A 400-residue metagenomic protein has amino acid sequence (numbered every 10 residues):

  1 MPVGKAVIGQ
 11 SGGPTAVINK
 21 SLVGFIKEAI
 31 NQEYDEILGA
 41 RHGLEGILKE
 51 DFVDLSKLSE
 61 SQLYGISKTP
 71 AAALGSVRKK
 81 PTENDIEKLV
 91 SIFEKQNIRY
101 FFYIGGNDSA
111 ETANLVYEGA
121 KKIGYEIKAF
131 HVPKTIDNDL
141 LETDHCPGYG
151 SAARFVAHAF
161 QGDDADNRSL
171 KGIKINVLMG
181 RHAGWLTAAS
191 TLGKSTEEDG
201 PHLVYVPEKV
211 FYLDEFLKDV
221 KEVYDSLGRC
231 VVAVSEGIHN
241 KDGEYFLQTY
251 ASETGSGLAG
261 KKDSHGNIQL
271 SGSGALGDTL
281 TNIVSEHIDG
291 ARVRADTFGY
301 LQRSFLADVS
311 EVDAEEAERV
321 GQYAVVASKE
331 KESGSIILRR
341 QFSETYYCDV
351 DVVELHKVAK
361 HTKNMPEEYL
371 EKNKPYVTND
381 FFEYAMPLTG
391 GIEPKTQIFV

Functional and structural regions predicted by a protein language model:
M1-D51: N-terminal phosphate-binding or glycine-rich loops at protein starts, especially the Walker A/P-loop of NTPases
P2-I8, G46, G65-S76, K134-D144 (+2 more regions): Gly-rich Lys/Arg/Thr-decorated short loops/hinges at beta-loop-alpha junctions or inter-strand turns that position
S11-G13, A40-G46, R78-K79, G106-N107 (+5 more regions): Short, ordered loop/turn segments at secondary-structure junctions
T15-F25, I47-L48, T82-E87, N107-L115 (+5 more regions): Short glycine/serine/threonine-rich phosphate/pyrophosphate-binding segments that cradle anionic phosphate groups
I37, I92, Y103-G105, E111-F130 (+1 more regions): Accessory alpha-helical/coil subdomains and C-terminal extensions that flank or cap enzyme catalytic cores
I47-R99, D108-S109, I136, P147-G150 (+2 more regions): Glycine-rich oxoanion-binding loops at beta->alpha junctions
Q248-V400: C-terminal non-catalytic interaction/assembly regions of soluble proteins
